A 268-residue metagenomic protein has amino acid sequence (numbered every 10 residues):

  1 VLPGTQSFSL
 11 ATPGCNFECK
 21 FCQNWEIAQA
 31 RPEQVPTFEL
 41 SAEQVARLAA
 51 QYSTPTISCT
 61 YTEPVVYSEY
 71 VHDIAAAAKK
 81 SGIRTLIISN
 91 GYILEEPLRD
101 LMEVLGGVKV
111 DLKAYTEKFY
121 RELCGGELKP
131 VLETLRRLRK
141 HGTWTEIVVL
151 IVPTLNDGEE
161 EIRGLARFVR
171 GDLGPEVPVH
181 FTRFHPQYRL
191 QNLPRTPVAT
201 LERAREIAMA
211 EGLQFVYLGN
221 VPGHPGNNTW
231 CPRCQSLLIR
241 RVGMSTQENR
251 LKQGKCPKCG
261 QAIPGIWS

Functional and structural regions predicted by a protein language model:
V1-G107: Conserved Radical SAM active-site core
F8, I57, T85-I87, V108-V110 (+3 more regions): Hydrophobic faces of well-ordered beta-strands that scaffold small-molecule active sites in alpha/beta enzyme cores
A28-Q29, P64-V66, G91-L98, V108-C124 (+3 more regions): Conserved radical SAM core fold
Q34-P36, E122-E127, L193-P194: Short glycine-enriched, charge-decorated loop/helix-capping segments at active-site entrances that position
Q44-R47, E69-K80, E96, D100-E103 (+4 more regions): Alpha-helical scaffolding segments of alpha/beta enzyme cores, especially the outer helices of TIM-barrel or partial
Y52-I74, T116-L132, V149-G164, R170: Conserved glycine-rich "GG(E/T)P / GGGxP" loop and the immediately following alpha-helix in the radical SAM core
S53-P55, S81-I83, V104-G106, H141-T145 (+2 more regions): Short, well-ordered coil/turn segments that N-cap beta-strands
T154-S268: Auxiliary Fe-S-binding modules of radical SAM enzymes
